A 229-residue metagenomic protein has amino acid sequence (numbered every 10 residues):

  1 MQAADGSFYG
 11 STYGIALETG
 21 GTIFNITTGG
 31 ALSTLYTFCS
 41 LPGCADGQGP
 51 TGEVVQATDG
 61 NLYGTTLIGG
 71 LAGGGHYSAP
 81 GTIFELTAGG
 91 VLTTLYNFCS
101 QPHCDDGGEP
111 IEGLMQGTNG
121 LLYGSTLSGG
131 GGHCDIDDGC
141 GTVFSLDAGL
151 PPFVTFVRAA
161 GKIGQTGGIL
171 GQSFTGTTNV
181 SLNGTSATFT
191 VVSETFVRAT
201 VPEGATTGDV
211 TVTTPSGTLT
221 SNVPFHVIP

Functional and structural regions predicted by a protein language model:
M1-P229: Extracellular beta-propeller repeat domains
